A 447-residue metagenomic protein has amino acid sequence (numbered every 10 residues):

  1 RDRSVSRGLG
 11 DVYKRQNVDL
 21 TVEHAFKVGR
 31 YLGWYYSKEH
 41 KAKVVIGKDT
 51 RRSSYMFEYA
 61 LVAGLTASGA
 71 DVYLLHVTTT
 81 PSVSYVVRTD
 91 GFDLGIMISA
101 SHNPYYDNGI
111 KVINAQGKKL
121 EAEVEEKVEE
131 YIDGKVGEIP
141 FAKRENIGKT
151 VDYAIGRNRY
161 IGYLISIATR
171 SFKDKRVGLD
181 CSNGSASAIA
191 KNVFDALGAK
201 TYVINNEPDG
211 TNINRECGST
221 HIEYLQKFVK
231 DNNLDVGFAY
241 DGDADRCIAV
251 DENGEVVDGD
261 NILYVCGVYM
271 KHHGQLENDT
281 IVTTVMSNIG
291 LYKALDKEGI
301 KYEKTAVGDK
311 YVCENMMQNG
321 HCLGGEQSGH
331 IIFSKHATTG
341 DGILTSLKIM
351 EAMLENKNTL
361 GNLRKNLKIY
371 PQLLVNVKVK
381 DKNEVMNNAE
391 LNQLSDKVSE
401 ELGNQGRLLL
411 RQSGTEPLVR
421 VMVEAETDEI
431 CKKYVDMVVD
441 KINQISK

Functional and structural regions predicted by a protein language model:
R1-Y13: Single conserved hydrophobic/aromatic residue that forms the stacking wall/gate of nucleotide- or nucleobase-binding
G29-V44, I167-K173, Q412-S413: Glycine-rich phosphate/diphosphate-binding loops that line cofactor/substrate pockets in enzymes
K41-D49, R176-G178, D279-V285, R420-M422: Short glycine-rich phosphate-binding loop at a beta-alpha junction
K43-D107, N192-V250: N-terminal small/polar loop signature for handling phosphorylated ligands or for N-terminal nucleophile
N108-K230: Gly/Ser/Thr-enriched, mixed-charge loops and adjacent short helices that form phosphate/oxyanion-binding elements
E126-I161, S166, E252-G324, I332-F333: Proline/glycine-rich low-complexity loops and linkers
V236, H273-K447: Phosphate-binding and adjacent anionic-ligand microenvironments
